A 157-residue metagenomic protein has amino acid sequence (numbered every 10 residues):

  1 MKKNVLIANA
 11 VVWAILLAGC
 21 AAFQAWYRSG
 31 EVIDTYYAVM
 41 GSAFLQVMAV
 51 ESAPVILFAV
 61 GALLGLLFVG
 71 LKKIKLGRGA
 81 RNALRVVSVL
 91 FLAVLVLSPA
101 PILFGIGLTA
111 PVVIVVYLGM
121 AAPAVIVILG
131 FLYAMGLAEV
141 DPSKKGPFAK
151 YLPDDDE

Functional and structural regions predicted by a protein language model:
M1-F23: Cytosolic juxtamembrane helix and N-cap/initiation of the first transmembrane helix
N4-V11, S52, I56, G79-V89 (+1 more regions): Alpha-helical transmembrane segments of integral membrane proteins
L16-G19, V60, L64, L90-L97 (+1 more regions): Membrane-embedded alpha-helical transmembrane segments of multi-pass integral membrane proteins
A21-E31, V69, K73, V96-I106 (+2 more regions): Transmembrane helix-loop junctions and nearby membrane-interface residues
G30-S52, V96-A121: Interfacial non-cytosolic loop connecting adjacent transmembrane helices
A49-F68, F91: Generic alpha-helical transmembrane segments
G65-A93, P99: Loop-to-transmembrane helix junctions at the membrane interface
F68-I74, V127-D155: Cytosolic juxtamembrane helix at the C-terminal end of the final transmembrane segment
